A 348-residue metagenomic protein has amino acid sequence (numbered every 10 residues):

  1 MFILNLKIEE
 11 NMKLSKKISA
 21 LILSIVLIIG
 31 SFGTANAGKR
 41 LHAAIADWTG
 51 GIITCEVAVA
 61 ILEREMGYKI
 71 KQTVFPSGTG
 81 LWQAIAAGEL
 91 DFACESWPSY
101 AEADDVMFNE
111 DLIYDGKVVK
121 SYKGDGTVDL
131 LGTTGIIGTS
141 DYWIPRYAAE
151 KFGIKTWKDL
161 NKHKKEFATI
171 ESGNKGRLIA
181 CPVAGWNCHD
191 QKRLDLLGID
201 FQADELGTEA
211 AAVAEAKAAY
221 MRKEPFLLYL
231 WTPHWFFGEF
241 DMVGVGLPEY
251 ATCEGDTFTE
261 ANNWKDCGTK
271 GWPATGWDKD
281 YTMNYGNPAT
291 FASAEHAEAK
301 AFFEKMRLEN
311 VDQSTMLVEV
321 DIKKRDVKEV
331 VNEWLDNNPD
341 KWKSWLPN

Functional and structural regions predicted by a protein language model:
G38-G50, Y68-V74, K175-I179, F303: Short, well-ordered beta-strand elements
W48-T49, K69-Q83, D204-E215: Short helix-initiation/N-cap motifs at beta->coil->alpha
G50-Y68, R193-L194: Short, polar/charged alpha-helical segment
G78-W143: N-terminal segment of the mature folded domain
S99, E110-L130, R193-L197, A203-D312: Flexible, solvent-exposed loop/hinge segments that line or gate ligand/substrate-binding clefts
G116-L178: A conserved helix-loop-strand patch within extracytoplasmic ligand-binding domains of the periplasmic binding
T139-E150, D280-E295, V318-E319: A bilobed periplasmic-binding-protein/Venus flytrap-type ligand-binding module shared by bacterial periplasmic
A289-A292, K300-N348: C-terminal functional modules
